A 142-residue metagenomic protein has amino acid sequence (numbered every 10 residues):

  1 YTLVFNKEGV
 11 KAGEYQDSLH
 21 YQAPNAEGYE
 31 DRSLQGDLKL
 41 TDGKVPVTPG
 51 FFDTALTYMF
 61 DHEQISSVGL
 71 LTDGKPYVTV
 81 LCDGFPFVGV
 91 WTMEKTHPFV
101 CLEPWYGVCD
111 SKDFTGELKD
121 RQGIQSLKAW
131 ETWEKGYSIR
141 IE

Functional and structural regions predicted by a protein language model:
Y1-C82: Active-site/ligand-binding surface loops and adjacent short beta/alpha elements that line catalytic pockets across
T2, V88-G89, S138: Ordered hydrophobic segments in well-structured contexts
F5, E94-H97, A129: A short, structured loop/turn motif at beta-sheet edges
T72-D113: Glycine-rich active-site loops that engage anionic ligands at enzyme catalytic sites
Y106-V108, R121, I141-E142: A short, acidic, flexible beta-alpha connecting loop/helix-capping segment that sits on the rim of active
K112-D120: Short, structured beta-strand/loop micro-motifs enriched in basic residues and often containing a Trp
Q125-I141: Short Pro-Gly-centered flexible turn/kink motifs
